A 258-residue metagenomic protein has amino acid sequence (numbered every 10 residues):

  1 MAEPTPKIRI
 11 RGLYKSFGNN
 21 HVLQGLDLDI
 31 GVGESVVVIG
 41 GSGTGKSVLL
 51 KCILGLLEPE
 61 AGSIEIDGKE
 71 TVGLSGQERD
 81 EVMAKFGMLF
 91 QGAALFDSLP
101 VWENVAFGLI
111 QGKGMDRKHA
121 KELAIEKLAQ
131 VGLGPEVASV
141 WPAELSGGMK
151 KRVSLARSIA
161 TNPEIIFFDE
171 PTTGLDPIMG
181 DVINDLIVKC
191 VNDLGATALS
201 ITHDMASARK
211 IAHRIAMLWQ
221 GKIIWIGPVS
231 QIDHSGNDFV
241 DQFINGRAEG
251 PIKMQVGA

Functional and structural regions predicted by a protein language model:
L54: Helix-to-loop junction immediately C-terminal to a conserved catalytic motif
K69-E70, K118-E136: Conserved ABC ATPase "signature" region
L99-F107: Short coil-to-helix segment of the ABC ATPase nucleotide-binding domain corresponding to the Q-loop/switch region
W141-L145, M149: Conserved ABC ATPase signature
N162: Conserved catalytic motifs of ABC-family nucleotide-binding domains
I166-D169: Catalytic Walker B motif of ABC-type/P-loop ATPase nucleotide-binding domains
